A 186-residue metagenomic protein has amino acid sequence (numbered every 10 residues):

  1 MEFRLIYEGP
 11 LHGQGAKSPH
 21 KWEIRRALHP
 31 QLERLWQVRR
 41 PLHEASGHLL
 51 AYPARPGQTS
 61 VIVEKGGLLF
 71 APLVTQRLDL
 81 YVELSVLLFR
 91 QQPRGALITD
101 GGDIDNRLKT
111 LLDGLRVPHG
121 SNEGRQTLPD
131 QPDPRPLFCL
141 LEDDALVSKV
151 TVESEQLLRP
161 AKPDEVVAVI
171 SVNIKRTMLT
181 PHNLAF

Functional and structural regions predicted by a protein language model:
M1-F186: Acidic, proline/glycine-enriched N-terminal capping motif
